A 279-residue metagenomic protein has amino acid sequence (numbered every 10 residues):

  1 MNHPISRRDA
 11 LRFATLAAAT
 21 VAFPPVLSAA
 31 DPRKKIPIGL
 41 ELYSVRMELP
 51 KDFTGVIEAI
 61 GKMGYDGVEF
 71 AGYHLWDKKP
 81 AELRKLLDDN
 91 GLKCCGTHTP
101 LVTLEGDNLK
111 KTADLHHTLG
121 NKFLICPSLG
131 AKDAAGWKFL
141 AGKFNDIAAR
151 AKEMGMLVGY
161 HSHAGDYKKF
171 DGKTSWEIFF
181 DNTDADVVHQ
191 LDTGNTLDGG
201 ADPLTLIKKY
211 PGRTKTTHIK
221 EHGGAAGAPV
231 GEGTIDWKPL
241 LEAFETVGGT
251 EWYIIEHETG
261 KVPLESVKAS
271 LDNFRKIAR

Functional and structural regions predicted by a protein language model:
N2-G39, V45-G61, G120, F170-V188 (+1 more regions): Histidine-acidic metal/acid-base catalytic patches
T15, A19-A22, L86, K93-C95 (+3 more regions): Active-site acidic/histidine proton-transfer and metal-coordination neighborhood in alpha/beta enzyme cores
I38-E41, V68-F70, C94-T99, L124-C126 (+4 more regions): Hydrophobic faces of well-ordered beta-strands that scaffold small-molecule active sites in alpha/beta enzyme cores
Y43-V45, A71-Y73, T99-V102, L129-A131 (+4 more regions): Active-site beta-loop-alpha junctions enriched in small/polar residues
L49, L75-W76, E105, L140 (+2 more regions): Charged, low-complexity surface patches
K62-Y65, D88, L92, K152 (+2 more regions): Sec-exported extracytoplasmic/periplasmic mature domains
E69-R84: Glycine-rich, proline-tolerant flexible connector loops at the mouths of alpha/beta enzymes
